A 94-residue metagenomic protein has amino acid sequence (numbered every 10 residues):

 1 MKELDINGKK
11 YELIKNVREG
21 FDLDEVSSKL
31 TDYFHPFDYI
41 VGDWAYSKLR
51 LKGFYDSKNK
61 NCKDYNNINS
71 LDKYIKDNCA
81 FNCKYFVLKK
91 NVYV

Functional and structural regions predicted by a protein language model:
M1-A45: N-terminal leader/targeting segments and the first structural element of proteins
G8-V17, N59-C62, Y85, N91-V92: Compositionally biased, intrinsically disordered or flexible polar/acidic segments
K29-L30, F34, Y39, N59 (+1 more regions): Acidic, Ser/Thr- and Gly-enriched intrinsically disordered low-complexity segments
D38, K48, Y85: Beta-strand-rich binding-surface signature of beta-sandwich/beta-barrel folds used to engage anionic ligands
D43-S57: Short, structured protein-protein interaction patches enriched in aromatics and acidic/basic residues, typified by
K63-V94: Helix-rich interaction surfaces within compact, conserved domain-sized segments that mediate assembly or partner
